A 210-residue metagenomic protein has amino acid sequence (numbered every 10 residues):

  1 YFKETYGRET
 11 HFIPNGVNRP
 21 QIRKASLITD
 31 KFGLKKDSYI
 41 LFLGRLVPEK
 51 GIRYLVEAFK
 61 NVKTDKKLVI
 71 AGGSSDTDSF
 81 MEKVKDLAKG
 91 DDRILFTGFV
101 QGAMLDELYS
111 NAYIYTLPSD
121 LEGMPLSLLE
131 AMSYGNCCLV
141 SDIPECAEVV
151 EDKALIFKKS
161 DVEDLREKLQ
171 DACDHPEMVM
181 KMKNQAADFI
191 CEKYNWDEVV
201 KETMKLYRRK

Functional and structural regions predicted by a protein language model:
K3-E4, F12, G16-F32: Acidic anion/phosphate-binding donor-loop and adjacent secondary structure in glycosyltransferase catalytic cores
V17, L43, K67-E82, G98-F99: Glycosyltransferase donor-sugar binding loop
S38, F42, V47-N61, E82: A conserved mid-protein helix/loop that constitutes part of the nucleotide-sugar donor-binding site
M81-A103: Nucleotide-activated donor-binding/catalytic signature segment of Leloir-type glycosyltransferases, i.e., the conserved
F99-V100, E107-A112: Short alpha-helical donor nucleotide-sugar binding micro-motif in glycosyltransferases
D120: Aromatic "clamp/platform" in nucleotide-sugar-dependent glycosyltransferases that forms part of the donor/acceptor
C137-V140: Short hydrophobic beta-strand element within catalytic cores of glycosyltransferases and related nucleotide-activated
L155-E163, D171-E177: Conserved acidic donor-binding segment of nucleotide-sugar-dependent glycosyltransferases
